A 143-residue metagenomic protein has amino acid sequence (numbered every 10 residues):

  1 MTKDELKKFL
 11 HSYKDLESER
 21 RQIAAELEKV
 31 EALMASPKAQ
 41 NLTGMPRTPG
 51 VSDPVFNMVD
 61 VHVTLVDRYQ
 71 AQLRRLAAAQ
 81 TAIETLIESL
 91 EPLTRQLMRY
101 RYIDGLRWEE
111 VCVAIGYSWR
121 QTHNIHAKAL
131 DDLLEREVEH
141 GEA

Functional and structural regions predicted by a protein language model:
M1-L86, E110, E137-A143: N-terminal interaction/assembly modules
A79-A82, L86, L90-T94, I125: N-terminal positioning helix adjacent to the helix-turn-helix/winged-helix DNA-binding module
I83, T122-L133: DNA major-groove recognition helices of helix-turn-helix
S89-E91, K128-E137: Short, solvent-exposed alpha-helical "recognition" segments
L90-L106: Short amphipathic alpha helix immediately N-terminal
D104-Q121: Helix-turn-helix DNA-binding module
W119, D132, G141-A143: Short, structured secondary-structure boundary patches
